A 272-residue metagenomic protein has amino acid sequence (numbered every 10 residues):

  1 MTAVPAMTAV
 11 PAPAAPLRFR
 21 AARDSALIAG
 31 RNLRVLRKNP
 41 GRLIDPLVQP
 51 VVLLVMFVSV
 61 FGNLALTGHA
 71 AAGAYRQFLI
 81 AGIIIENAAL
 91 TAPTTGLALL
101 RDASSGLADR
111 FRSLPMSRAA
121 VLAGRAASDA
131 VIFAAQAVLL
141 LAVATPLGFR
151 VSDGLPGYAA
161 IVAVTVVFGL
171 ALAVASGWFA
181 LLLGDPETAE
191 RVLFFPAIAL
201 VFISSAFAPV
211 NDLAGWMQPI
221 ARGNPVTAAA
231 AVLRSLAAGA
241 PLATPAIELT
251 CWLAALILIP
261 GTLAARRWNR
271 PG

Functional and structural regions predicted by a protein language model:
A3, M7-G30, L172, W216-T227: Short, membrane-interfacial amphipathic segments enriched in basic
A12-A15, G41, Q77-F78, A88-P93 (+4 more regions): Short alpha-helical transmembrane interface motifs in multi-pass membrane proteins
G30-V51, P245-I247, P271-G272: Membrane-interface helix starts
V35, R150-S152, S204-I259: Membrane-interfacial helix-loop-helix junctions in multi-pass membrane proteins
V52-S59, Y75-L147, F168, S176-A180 (+2 more regions): Hydrophobic alpha-helical transmembrane segments of multi-pass membrane transport proteins
V58-N63, T145, F149, L181 (+4 more regions): Transmembrane helix-loop junction
F61-N63, A180-G223: Transmembrane helix segments
R118-L193, A240-A265: Alpha-helical transmembrane segments and their short interhelical loops
